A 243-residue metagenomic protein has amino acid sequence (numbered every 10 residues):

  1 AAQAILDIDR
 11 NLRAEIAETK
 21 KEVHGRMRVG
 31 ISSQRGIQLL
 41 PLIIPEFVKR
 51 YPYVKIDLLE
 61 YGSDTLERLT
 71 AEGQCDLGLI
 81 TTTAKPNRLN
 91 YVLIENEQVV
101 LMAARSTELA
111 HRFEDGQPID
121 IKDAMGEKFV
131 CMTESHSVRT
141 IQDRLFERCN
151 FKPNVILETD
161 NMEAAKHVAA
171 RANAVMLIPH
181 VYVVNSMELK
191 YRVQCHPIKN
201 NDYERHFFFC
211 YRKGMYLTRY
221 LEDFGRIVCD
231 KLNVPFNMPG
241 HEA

Functional and structural regions predicted by a protein language model:
A1-K21, D230: Alpha-helical "hinge/linker" immediately C-terminal to small N-terminal DNA-binding modules
K21, L89-F129: Flexible hinge/capping segments at coil-to-helix
K21-N87, T159: Central regulatory/effector-binding core of bacterial HTH transcription factors
V29, L69-A71, A124, H167-N173 (+1 more regions): Hydrophobic residues within well-ordered alpha-helices
L39, V193-N237: A late-sequence structural motif
T70-I80, V99, F151, A169-M176 (+1 more regions): Alpha-to-beta junction loops
P86-L93, E97, E163-G214: Beta-alpha-beta core module
L109-R112, I119-D120, E127-C149, L217-R226 (+1 more regions): Secondary-structure junction motif
